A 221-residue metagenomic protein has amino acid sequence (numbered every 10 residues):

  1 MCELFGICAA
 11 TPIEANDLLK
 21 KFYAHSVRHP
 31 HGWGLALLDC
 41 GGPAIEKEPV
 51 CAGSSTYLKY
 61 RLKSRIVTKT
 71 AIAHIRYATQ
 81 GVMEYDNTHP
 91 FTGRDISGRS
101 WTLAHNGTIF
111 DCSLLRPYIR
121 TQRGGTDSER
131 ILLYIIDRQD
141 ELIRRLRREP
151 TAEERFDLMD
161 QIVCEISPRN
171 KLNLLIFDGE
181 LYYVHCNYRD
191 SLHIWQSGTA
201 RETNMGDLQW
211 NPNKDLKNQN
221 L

Functional and structural regions predicted by a protein language model:
M1-T56, R189, R201-T203: Extreme N-terminus nucleophile/cap motif
C2, P90-T108, Q161-L221: Conserved catalytic micro-motifs used in adenylation/nucleotidyl-transfer and phosphoryl/amide- and methyl-transfer
F5, A71-H74, N173: A short, Trp-centered hydrophobic/proline-enriched beta-strand micro-motif
A15-N16, I45-E46, G81-M83, D111-L114 (+2 more regions): Short helix/loop capping segments that flank catalytic or ligand/cofactor-binding pockets
L35, G107, I131: Residue-level signal for inorganic ion chemistry
C40-P49, L62-V67, I72, P90 (+4 more regions): Domain-scale activation on soluble regions of proteins
P49-R61, K69, I75-G98, L115-P117: Short acidic (Asp/Glu) patches
F110-D178: Short histidine
